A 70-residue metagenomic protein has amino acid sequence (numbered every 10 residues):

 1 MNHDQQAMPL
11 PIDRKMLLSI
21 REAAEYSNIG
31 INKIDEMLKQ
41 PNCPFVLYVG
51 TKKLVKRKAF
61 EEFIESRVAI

Functional and structural regions predicted by a protein language model:
N2-D4, F60-I70: A short, Lys/Arg-enriched interface patch at domain edges and termini
N2-H3, D13, K39-N42: Generic signal for short, ordered secondary-structure residues within or immediately flanking folded domains
Q6-K33: Polyanion-binding surface elements
L18, D35, V55-K56, R67: Intrinsically disordered, low-complexity repeat segments enriched in small/polar residues
E22, A59-F60: Short, well-ordered alpha-helical scaffold segment located in the soluble/lumenal catalytic or ligand-binding core
Y26-L54, E61: Major-groove DNA-recognition helix of helix-turn-helix-type DNA-binding domains
